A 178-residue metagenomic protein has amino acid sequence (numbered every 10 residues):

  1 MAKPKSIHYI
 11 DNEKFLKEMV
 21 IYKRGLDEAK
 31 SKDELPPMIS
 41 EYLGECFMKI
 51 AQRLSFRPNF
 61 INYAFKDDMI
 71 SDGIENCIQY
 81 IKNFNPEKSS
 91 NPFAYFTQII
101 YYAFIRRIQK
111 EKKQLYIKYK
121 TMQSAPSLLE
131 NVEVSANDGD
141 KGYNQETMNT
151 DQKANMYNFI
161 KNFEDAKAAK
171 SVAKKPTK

Functional and structural regions predicted by a protein language model:
M1-D68, S127-K178: Extreme N-terminal regulatory/targeting segments of RNA polymerase sigma factors
K5, N12, I74, N85-E87 (+1 more regions): Alpha-helical interaction segments
A29, A51, I74-E75, K82 (+1 more regions): A generic structural signal for ordered alpha-helices
E45, K49, R53, D68-E75 (+1 more regions): Structural recognition of an alpha-helix C-terminal capping motif at a helix-to-coil junction
R53, Y102-I117, V134: Arg/Lys-rich amphipathic alpha helix in sigma70-family domain 2
R57-F65, C77-I99, K110-L115: Short alpha-helix-to-loop micro-motif enriched in aromatics/charged/Gly
K118-E130: Single-stranded nucleic-acid nicking/binding segments centered on His-rich, glycine/basic loops
